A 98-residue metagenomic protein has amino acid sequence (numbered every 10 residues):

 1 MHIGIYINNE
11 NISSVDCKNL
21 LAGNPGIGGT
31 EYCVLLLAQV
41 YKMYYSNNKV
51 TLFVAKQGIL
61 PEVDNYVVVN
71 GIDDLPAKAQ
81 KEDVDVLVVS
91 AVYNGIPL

Functional and structural regions predicted by a protein language model:
M1-V54, E82: N-terminal subdomain of nucleotide-sugar transferases
V40, F53-L98: Extended catalytic core of nucleotide-activated donor transferases of GT-like folds
